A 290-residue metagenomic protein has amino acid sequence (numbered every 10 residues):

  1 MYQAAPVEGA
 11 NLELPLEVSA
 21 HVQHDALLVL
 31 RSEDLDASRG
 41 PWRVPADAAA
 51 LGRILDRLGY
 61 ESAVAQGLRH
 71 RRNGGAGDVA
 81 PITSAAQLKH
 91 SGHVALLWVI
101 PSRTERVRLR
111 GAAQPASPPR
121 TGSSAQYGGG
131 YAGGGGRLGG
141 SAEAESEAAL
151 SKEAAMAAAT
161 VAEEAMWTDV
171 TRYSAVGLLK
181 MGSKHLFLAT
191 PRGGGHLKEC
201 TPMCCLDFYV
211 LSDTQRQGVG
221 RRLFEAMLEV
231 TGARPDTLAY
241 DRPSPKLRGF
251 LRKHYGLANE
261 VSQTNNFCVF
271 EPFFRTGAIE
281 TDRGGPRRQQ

Functional and structural regions predicted by a protein language model:
M1-Y209, E229-L238, K246, F250-Q290: Non-catalytic substrate-recognition and accessory regions of acyl/acetyltransferase enzymes
L211-D213: Active-site acidic-Proline motif in GNAT/NAT acetyltransferases
Q215-E229: Conserved acetyl-CoA-binding loop-helix of GNAT-fold acetyltransferases
P243: Short loop/turn motifs enriched for small/polar and acidic residues
